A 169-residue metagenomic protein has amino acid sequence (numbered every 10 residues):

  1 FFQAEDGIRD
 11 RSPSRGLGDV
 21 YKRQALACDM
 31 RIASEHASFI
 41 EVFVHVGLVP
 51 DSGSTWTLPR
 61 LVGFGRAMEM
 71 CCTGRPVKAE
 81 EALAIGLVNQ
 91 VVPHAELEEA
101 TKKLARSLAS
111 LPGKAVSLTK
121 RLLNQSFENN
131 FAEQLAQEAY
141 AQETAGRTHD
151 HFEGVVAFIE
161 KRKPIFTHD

Functional and structural regions predicted by a protein language model:
F1-Y21: Single conserved hydrophobic/aromatic residue that forms the stacking wall/gate of nucleotide- or nucleobase-binding
R9, D19-C72, I85, A100-R106: CoA-thioester-processing core
R11, P76, V91: Short aromatic/basic micro-patch
I32-S38, A79, V88-A136, E143-H149 (+1 more regions): C-terminal long alpha-helix characteristic of the crotonase
M70-C71, T119-L122, F158: Short alpha-helical scaffolding segments that buttress acidic/His motifs in well-ordered protein cores
G74-E81: Acidic, divalent-metal-coordinating active-site segment for phosphoryl/phosphodiester hydrolysis, typified by short
F152-G154: Anionic, Ser/Thr-rich low-complexity intrinsically disordered regions
